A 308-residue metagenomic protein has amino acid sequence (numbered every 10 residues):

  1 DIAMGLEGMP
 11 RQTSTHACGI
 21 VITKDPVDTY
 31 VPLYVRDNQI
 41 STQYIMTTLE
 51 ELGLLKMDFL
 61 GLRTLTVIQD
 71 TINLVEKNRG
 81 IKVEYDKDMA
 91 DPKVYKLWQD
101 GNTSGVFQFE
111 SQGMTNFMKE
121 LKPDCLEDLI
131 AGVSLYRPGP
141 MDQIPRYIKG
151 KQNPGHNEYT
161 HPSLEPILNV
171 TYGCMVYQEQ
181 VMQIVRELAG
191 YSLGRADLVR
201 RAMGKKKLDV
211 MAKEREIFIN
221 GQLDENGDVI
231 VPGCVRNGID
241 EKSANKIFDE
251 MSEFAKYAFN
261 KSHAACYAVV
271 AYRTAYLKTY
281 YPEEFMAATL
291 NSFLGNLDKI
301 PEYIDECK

Functional and structural regions predicted by a protein language model:
D1-K308: Noncatalytic, beta-rich nucleic-acid-contacting surfaces in large DNA/RNA-processing enzymes
